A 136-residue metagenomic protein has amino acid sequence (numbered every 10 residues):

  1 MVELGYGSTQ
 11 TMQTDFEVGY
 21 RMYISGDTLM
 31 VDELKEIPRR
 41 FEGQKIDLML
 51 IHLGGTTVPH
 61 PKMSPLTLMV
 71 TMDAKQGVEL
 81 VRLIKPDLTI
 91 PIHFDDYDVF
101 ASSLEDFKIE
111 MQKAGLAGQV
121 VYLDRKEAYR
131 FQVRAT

Functional and structural regions predicted by a protein language model:
M1-Q44, R125-T136: Core dinuclear metal-dependent hydrolase active-site scaffold
L29-R125: Cap/insert and terminal regions of metallo-dependent hydrolase folds
